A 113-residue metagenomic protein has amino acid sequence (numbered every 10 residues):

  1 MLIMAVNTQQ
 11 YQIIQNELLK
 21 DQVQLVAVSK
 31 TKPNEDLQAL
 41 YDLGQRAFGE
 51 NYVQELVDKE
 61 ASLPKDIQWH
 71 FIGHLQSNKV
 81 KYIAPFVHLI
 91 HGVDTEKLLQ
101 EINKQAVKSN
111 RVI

Functional and structural regions predicted by a protein language model:
L2-I113: Conserved alpha/beta-domain cores
